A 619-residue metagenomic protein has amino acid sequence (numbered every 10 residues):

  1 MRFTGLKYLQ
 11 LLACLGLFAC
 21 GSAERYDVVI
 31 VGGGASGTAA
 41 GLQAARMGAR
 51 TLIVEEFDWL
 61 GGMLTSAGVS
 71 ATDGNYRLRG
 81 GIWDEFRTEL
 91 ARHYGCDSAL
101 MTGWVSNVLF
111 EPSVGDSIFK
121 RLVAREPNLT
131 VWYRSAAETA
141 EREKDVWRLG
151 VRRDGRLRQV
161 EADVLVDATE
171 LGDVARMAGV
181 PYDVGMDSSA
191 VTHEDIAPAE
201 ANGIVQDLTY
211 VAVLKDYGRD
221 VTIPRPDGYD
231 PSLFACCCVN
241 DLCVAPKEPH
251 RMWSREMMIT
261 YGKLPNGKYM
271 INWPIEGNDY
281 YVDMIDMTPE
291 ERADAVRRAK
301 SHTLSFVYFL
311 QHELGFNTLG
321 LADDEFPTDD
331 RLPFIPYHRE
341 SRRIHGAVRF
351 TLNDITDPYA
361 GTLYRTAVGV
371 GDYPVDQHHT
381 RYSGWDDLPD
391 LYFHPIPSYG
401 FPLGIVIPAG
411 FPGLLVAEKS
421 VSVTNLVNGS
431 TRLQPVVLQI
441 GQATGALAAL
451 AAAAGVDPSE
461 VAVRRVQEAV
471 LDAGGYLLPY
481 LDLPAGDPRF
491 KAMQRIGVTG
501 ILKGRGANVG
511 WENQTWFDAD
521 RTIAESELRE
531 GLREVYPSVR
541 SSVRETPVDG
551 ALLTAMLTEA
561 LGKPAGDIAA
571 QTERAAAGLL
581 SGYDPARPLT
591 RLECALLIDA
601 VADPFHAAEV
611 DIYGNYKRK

Functional and structural regions predicted by a protein language model:
R2-L12: Sec-dependent signal peptide recognition, specifically the positively charged N-region followed immediately by
A13-R25: Bacterial Sec-dependent signal peptides at the C-terminal "C-region" and cleavage site
C20, R153-V164, A168-A469, L597 (+1 more regions): Flavin (FAD/FMN)-binding glycine-rich loop and adjacent Rossmann-like elements that form
E24-G34: Beta1/beta-strand and adjacent pyrophosphate-binding region of the FAD-binding site in flavoprotein oxidoreductases
G37: N-terminal Rossmann-fold NAD(P) dinucleotide-binding loop
Q43, A49-R50, E55-T139, E143 (+2 more regions): Conserved N-terminal/central alpha/beta ligand/cofactor-binding core
E141-Q159: Conserved beta-strand-loop-beta-strand element in the redox core of flavoprotein oxidoreductases
V498-K619: Terminal recognition/anchoring or ligand-binding modules at protein termini
